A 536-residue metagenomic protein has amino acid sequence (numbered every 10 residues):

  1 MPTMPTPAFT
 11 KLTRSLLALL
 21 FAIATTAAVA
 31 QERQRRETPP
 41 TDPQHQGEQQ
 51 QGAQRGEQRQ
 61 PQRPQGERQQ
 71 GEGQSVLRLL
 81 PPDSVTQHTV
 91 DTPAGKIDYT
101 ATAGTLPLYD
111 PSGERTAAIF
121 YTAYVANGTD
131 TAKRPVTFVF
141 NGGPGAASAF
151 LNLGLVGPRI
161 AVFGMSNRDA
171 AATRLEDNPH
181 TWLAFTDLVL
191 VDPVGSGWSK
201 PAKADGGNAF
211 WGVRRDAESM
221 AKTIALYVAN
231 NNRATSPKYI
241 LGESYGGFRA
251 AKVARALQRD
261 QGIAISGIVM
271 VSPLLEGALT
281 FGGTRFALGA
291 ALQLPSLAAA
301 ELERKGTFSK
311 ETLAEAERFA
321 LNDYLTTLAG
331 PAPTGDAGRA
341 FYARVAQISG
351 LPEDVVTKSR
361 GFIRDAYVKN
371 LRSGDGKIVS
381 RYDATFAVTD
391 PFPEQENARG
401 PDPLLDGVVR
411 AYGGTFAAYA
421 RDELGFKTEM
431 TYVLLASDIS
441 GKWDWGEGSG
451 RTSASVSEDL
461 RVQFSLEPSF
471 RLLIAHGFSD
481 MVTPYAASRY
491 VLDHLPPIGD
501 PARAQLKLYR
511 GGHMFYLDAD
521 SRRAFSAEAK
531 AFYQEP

Functional and structural regions predicted by a protein language model:
H45-Q46, Q51-Q54, Q58-E72, G113-A209 (+1 more regions): N-terminal cap/lid subdomain of alpha/beta-hydrolase-fold enzymes
P158-V162, Q258-L351: A catalytic-pocket lid/entrance helix-loop region that shapes and gates access to the active site across common
L183-T186, P193, F210-V228: Alpha/beta-hydrolase active-site loop
R233-Y245: Alpha/beta-hydrolase fold nucleophile elbow
G242-R255: Glycine-rich nucleophile elbow surrounding the catalytic serine of serine-hydrolase chemistry
K252, F470, P484-H494: Short alpha-helix in the alpha/beta-hydrolase fold that links the catalytic acid
G335-V482: Alpha/beta-hydrolase fold catalytic core
G512-S521: Catalytic histidine-centered segment of alpha/beta-hydrolase-like enzymes
